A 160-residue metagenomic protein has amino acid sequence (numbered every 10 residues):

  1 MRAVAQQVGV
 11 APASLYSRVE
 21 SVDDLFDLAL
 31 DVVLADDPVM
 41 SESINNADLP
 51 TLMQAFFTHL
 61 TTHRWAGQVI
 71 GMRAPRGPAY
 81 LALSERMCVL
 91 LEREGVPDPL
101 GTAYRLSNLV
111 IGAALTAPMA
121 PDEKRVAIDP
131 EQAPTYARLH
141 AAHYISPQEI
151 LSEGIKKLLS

Functional and structural regions predicted by a protein language model:
M1-D24: Helix-turn-helix
Q7, L28, D48-L52: Generic alpha-helical secondary-structure signal
D24, T51, A55, A82 (+4 more regions): Amphipathic alpha-helical interaction segments
F26-V33, A79, L83: Alpha-helical DNA-contacting segments of helix-turn-helix folds
D31, A55-T58, T62, V89 (+2 more regions): A generic structural signal for well-ordered alpha-helical segments enriched in polar/charged residues
P38-Y80, A103-L106: Hydrophobic alpha-helical connector segments
L81-P130: Hydrophobic alpha-helical bundle segments that form small-molecule/ligand-binding pockets
M119-S160: C-terminal peripheral helix-coil segments that are non-catalytic and often amphipathic
